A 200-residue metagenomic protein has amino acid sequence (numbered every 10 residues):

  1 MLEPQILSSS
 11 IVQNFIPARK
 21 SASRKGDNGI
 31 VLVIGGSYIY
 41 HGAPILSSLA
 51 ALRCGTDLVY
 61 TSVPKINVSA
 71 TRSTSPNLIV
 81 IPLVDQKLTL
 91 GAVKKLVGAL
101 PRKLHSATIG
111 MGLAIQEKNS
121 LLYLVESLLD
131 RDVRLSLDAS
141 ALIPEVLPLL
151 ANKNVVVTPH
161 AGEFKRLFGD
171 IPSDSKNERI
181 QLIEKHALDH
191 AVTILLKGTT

Functional and structural regions predicted by a protein language model:
M1-R134, P144-V156, K165-T200: Small-residue (G/A/S/T)-rich helix-start motifs and N-terminal tracts that mark the onset
A141: Catalytic acidic motif of RecA-like/P-loop NTPases
H160: Short, conserved phosphate/pyrophosphate- and ester-handling motifs at nucleotide-, phospho-/glycolipid
